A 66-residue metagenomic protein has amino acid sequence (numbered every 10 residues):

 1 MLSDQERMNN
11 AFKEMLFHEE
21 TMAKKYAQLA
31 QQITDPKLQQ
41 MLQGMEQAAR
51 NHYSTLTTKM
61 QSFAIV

Functional and structural regions predicted by a protein language model:
M1-V66: His/Met- and acidic-residue-enriched segments that coordinate or traffic transition-metal cofactors and support
